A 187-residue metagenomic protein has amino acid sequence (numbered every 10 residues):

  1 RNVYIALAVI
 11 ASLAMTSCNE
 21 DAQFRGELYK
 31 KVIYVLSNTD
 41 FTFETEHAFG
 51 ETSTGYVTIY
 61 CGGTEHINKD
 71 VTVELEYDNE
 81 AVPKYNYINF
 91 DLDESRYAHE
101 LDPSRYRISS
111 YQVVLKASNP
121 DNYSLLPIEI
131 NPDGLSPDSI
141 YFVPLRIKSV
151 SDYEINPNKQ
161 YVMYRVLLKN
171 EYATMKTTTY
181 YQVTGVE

Functional and structural regions predicted by a protein language model:
R1-I5: Bacterial N-terminal signal peptides that target proteins for export
L13-S17: C-terminal motif of bacterial Sec signal peptides marking the signal peptidase cleavage site
N19-S110, D121-L125, L135-D138, I155-P157 (+1 more regions): Acidic/polar, low-complexity intrinsically disordered N-terminal segments immediately downstream of a Sec signal
L115-P120: Short, contiguous acidic and Ser/Thr-rich linear segments
I128: His/Asp/Glu-rich, glycine-adjacent segments that coordinate divalent cations and/or stabilize oxyanion chemistry on
P132-L168: Terminal connector regions
Y180-T184: Low-complexity, acidic Ser/Thr/Pro-rich "mucin-like" tracts of secreted and single-pass surface proteins
